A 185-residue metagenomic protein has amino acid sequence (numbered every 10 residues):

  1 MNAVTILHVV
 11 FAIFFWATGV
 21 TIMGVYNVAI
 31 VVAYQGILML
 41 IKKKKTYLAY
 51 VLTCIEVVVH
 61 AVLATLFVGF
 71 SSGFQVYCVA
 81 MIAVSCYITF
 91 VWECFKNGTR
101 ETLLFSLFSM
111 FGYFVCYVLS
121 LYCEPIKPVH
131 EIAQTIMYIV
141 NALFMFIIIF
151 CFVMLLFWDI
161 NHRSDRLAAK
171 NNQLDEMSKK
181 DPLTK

Functional and structural regions predicted by a protein language model:
M1-L7: The first (N-terminal) embedded transmembrane alpha-helix
L7-V10, Q35, I147-M154: Alpha-helical transmembrane segments
H8-P128: Juxtamembrane segments at transmembrane-helix boundaries in multi-pass signal-transduction membrane proteins
G24-I30, T135-M145: Alpha-helical transmembrane segments of polytopic membrane proteins
E124-I126, L143-A169: Juxtamembrane or sensor-core-proximal signal-transducing alpha helices that couple sensory domains to cytosolic
D175-K185: Conserved nucleotide-binding and Mg2+-coordinating catalytic segments in signaling enzymes
